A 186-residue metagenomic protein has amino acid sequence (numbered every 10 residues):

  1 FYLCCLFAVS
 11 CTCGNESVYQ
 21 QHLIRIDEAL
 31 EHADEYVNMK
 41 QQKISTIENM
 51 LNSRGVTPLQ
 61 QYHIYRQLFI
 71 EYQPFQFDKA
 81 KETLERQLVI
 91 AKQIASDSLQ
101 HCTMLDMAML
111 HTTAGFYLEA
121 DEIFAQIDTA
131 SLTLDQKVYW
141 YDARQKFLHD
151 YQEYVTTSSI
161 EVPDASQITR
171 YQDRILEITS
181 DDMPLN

Functional and structural regions predicted by a protein language model:
F1-S10: Bacterial N-terminal signal peptides
C11-N186: A "functional boundary" signal
